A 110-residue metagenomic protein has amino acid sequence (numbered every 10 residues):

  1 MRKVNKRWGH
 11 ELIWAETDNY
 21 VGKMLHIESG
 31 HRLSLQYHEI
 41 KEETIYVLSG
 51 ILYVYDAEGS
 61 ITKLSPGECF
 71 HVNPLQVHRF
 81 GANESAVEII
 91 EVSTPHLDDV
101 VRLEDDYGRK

Functional and structural regions predicted by a protein language model:
M1-K41: A short glycine-rich, His/Asp/Glu-containing loop-to-beta-strand
R2-K6, R79-K110: Double-stranded beta-helix
R32, T44, I51, V77 (+1 more regions): Structural motif
E39-Y55: Glycine- and acidic-residue-biased ligand/ion/polar-headgroup-sensing regions
E58-V77: Short acidic-glycine-tyrosine-enriched beta hairpin
